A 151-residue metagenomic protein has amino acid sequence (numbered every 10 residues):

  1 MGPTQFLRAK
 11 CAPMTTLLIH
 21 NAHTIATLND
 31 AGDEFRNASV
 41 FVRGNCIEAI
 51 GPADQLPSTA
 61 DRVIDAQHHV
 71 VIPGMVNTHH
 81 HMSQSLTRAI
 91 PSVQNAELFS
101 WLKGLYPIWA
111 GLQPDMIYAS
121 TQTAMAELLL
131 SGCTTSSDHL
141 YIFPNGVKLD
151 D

Functional and structural regions predicted by a protein language model:
Q5-S58: N-terminal metal-binding scaffold of metallo-dependent hydrolase/deaminase domains
L18, R62, G74-V76: Residue-level marker for buried hydrophobic side chains located in beta-strands that build the well-ordered beta-sheet
D54-I72: Active-site metal-binding motif and surrounding structural segment of the metallo-beta-lactamase
G74-S85, L140: Histidine-centered catalytic micro-motifs
L86-I117: Active-site gating loops and adjacent loop-to-helix segments of metal-dependent hydrolytic enzymes
A110-D151: Active-site loop-helix segments enriched in His/Asp/Glu that coordinate and activate a nucleophilic water at divalent
